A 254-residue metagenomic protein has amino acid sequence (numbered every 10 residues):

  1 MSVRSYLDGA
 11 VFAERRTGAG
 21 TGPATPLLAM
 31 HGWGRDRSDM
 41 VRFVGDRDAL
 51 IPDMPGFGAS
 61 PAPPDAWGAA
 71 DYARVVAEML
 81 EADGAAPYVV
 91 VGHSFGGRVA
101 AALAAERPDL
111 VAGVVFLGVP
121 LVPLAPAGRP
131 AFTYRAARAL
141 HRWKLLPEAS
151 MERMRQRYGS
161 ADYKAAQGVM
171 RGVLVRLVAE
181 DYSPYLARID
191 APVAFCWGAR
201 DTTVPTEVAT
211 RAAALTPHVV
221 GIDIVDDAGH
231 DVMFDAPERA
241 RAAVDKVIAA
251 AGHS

Functional and structural regions predicted by a protein language model:
G9-F12, L50-V91, E238, A242: Active-site loop/oxyanion-hole signature of alpha/beta-hydrolase fold enzymes
T17-A59: Conserved HGGG/HGGXW glycine-rich cap/lid loop of the alpha/beta-hydrolase fold
G92-G96, A100: Gly/Ala-rich beta-loop-alpha elbow adjacent to hydrolase catalytic centers
A101-E106, L110-W143: Flexible "cap/lid" loop of the alpha/beta hydrolase fold
A127, A131, R138-A191: Conserved alpha/beta-hydrolase catalytic His-Asp/Glu region
R188-I189, F195-W197, D201: Short beta-strand/loop motif that positions the catalytic acidic residue of the alpha/beta-hydrolase fold
A191, P205-A214: Short alpha-helix in the alpha/beta-hydrolase fold that links the catalytic acid
A228-P237: Catalytic histidine-centered segment of alpha/beta-hydrolase-like enzymes
